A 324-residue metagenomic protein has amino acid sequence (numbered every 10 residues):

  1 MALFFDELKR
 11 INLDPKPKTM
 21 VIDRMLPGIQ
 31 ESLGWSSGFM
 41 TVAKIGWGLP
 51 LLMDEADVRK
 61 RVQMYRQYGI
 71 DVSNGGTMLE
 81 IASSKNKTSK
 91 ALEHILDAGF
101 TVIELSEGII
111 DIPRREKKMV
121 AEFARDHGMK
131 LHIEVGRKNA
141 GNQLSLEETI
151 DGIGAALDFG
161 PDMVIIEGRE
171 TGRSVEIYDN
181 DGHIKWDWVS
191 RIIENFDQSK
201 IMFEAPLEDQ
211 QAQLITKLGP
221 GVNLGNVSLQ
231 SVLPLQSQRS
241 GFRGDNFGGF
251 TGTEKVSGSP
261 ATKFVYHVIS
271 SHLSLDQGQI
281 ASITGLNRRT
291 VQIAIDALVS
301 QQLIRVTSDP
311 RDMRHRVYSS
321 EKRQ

Functional and structural regions predicted by a protein language model:
M1-V62: Conserved N-terminal beta1-alpha1 strand-loop-helix module at the mouth
L3-L8, S190-E254: C-terminal alpha-helical cap/extension of soluble enzyme domains
K16-R24, M40-I45, V72-G76, I103-L105 (+4 more regions): Hydrophobic faces of well-ordered beta-strands that scaffold small-molecule active sites in alpha/beta enzyme cores
L51-M64, I81-K90, E107-M129, Q143 (+3 more regions): Active-site-adjacent beta->alpha loops and helix N-cap segments on the catalytic face of soluble alpha/beta enzymes
R125, S257-S274, S282: Short amphipathic alpha-helical interface segments
T253-T262, D276, T307-Q324: Short, cationic-aromatic polyanion-contact patches
L286-A297: Short amphipathic alpha-helical interaction segments
V299-D309: A short, conserved structural fragment
